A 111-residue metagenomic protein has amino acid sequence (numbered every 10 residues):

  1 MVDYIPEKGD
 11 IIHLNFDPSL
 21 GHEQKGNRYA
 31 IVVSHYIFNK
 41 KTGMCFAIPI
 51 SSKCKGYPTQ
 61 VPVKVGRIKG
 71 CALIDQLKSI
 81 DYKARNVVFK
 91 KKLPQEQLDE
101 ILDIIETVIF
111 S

Functional and structural regions predicted by a protein language model:
M1-S111: Conserved functional hotspots at enzyme active or ligand-binding sites that engage polyanionic ligands
